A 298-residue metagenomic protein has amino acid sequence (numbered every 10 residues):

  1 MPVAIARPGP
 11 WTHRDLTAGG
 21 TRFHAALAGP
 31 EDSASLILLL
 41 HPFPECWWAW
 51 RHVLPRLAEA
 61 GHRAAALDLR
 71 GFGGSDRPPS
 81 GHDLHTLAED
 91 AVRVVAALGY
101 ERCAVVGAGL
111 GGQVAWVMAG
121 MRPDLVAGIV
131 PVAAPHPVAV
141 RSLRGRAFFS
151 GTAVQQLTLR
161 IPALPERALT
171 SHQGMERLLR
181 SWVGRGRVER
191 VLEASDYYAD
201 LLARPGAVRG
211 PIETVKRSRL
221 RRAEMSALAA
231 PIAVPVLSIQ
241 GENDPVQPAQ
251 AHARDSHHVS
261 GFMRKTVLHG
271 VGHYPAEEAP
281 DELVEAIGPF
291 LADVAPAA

Functional and structural regions predicted by a protein language model:
M1-R14, F23-A25, A65, F72-E101 (+3 more regions): Flexible "cap/lid" subdomain of the alpha/beta-hydrolase fold that forms the substrate-access gate
L27-G74: Conserved HGGG/HGGXW glycine-rich cap/lid loop of the alpha/beta-hydrolase fold
P42, G109, E277-E278: Conserved acidic functional residues
R51, W116-G120, V284: Short, hydrophobic alpha-helix immediately C-terminal to the catalytic nucleophile
V53, A60, V94, Y274 (+1 more regions): Short alpha-helical functional segments enriched in proximate histidine and acidic residues
V271-V284: Catalytic histidine-centered segment of alpha/beta-hydrolase-like enzymes
A286-V294: C-terminal alpha-helix
